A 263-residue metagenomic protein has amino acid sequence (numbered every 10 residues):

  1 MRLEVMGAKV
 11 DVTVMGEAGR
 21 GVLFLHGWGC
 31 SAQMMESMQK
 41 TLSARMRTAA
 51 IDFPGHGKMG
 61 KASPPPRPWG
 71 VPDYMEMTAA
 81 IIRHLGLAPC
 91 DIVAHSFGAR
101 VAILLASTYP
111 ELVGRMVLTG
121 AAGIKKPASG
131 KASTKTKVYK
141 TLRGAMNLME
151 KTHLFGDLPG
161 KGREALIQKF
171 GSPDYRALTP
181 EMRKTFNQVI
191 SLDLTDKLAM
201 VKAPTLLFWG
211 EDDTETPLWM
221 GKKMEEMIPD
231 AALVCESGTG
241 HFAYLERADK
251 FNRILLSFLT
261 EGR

Functional and structural regions predicted by a protein language model:
M1-V22, S43-R47, L87-A88, G114 (+1 more regions): Alpha/beta-hydrolase fold catalytic core
L3-A8, T13, A49-V93, R253: Active-site loop/oxyanion-hole signature of alpha/beta-hydrolase fold enzymes
A8, T13-K61: Conserved HGGG/HGGXW glycine-rich cap/lid loop of the alpha/beta-hydrolase fold
I103-T108, L112-E150: Flexible "cap/lid" loop of the alpha/beta hydrolase fold
P127-S129, N147-K202: Conserved alpha/beta-hydrolase catalytic His-Asp/Glu region
V201, L207-W209: Short beta-strand/loop motif that positions the catalytic acidic residue of the alpha/beta-hydrolase fold
D212-T216: Acidic catalytic loop of the alpha/beta-hydrolase fold
T239-A248, N252: Catalytic histidine-centered segment of alpha/beta-hydrolase-like enzymes
